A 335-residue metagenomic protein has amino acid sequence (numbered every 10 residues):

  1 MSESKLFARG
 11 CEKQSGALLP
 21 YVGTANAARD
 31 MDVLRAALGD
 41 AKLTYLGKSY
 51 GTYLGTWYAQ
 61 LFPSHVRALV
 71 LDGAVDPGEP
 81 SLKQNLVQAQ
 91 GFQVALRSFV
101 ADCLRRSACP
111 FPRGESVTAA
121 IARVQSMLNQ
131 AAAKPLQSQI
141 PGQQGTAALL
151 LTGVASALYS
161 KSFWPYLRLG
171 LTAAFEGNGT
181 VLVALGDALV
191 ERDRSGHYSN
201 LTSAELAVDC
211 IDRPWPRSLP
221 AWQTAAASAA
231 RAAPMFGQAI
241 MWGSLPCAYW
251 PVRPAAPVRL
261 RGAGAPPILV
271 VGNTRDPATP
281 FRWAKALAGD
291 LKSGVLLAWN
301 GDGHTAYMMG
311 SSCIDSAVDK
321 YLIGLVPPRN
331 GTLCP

Functional and structural regions predicted by a protein language model:
M1-A37: Active-site-proximal cap/loop segments of hydrolase catalytic domains
D40-Y50: Alpha/beta-hydrolase fold nucleophile elbow
S49-L54, F62, R275: Active-site loop->helix "elbow" adjoining a glycine-rich segment at hydrolase catalytic centers
W57-R123, L169-A184, A188-R194: A catalytic-pocket lid/entrance helix-loop region that shapes and gates access to the active site across common
T118-I268, G310: Alpha/beta-hydrolase fold active-site neighborhood
L269-R275: Conserved strand-to-loop "acid loop" that flanks and positions the catalytic carboxylate
P277-R282: Conserved alpha/beta-hydrolase "acid-adjacent" motif
N300-P335: Catalytic active-site module of serine/aspartate enzymes centered on a nucleophile-bearing elbow/loop
